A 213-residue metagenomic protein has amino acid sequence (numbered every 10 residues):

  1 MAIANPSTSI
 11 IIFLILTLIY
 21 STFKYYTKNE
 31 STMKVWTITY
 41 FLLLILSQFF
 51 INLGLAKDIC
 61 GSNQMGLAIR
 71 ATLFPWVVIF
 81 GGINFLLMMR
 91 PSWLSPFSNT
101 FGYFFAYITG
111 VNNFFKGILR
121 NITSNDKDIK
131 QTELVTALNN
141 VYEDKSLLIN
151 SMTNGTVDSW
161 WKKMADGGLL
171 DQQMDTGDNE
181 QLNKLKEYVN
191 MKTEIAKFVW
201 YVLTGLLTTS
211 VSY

Functional and structural regions predicted by a protein language model:
M1-F104, M191-G205, Y213: N-terminal first transmembrane alpha-helix
A4, E30, K34-V35, Q48 (+9 more regions): Glutamate identity and glutamate-enriched acidic tracts
L14-F23, L170-K186: Membrane-proximal N-terminal segments immediately preceding the first transmembrane helix
V78-L182: Charge-rich cytosolic interhelical loops and cytosolic tails of multi-pass membrane proteins
